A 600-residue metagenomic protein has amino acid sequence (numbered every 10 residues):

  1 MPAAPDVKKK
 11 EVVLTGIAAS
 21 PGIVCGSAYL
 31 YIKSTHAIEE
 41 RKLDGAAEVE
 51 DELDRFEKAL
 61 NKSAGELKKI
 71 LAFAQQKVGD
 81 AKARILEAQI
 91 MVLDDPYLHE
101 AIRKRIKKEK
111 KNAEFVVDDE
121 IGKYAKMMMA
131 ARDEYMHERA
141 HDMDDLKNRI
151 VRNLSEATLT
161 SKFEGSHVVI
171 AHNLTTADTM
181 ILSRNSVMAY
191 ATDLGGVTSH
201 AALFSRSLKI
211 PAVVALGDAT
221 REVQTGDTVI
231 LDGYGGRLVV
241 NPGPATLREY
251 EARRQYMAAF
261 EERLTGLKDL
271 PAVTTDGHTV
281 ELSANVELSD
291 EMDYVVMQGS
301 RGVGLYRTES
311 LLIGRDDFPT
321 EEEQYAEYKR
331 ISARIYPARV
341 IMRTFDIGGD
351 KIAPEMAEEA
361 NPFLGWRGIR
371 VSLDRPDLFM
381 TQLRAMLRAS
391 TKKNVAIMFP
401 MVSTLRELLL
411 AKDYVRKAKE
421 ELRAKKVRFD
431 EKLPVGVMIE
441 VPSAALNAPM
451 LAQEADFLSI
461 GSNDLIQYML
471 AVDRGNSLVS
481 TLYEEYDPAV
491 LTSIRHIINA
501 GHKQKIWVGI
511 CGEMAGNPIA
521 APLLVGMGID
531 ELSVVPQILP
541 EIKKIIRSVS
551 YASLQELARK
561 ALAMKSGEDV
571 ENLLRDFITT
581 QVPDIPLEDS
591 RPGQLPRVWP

Functional and structural regions predicted by a protein language model:
M1-R334, V340-I347, V371, R375 (+6 more regions): Non-catalytic, soluble scaffold/interaction modules
E261-P600: Conserved alpha/beta-domain cores
